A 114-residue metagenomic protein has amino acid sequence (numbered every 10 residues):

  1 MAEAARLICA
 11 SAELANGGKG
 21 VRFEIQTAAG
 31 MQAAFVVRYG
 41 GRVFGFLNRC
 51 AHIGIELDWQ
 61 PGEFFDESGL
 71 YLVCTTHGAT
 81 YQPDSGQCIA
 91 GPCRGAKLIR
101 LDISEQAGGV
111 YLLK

Functional and structural regions predicted by a protein language model:
M1-S68, Q82-P83, K97-K114: N-terminal pre-ligand scaffold of iron-sulfur
C50, C74-H77: Short cysteine clusters
Y71: A short acidic, glycine-rich active-site loop that binds or catalyzes chemistry on phosphate/adenosine moieties
C93-R94: Short Gly/Pro-enriched turn/cap motifs at secondary-structure boundaries
